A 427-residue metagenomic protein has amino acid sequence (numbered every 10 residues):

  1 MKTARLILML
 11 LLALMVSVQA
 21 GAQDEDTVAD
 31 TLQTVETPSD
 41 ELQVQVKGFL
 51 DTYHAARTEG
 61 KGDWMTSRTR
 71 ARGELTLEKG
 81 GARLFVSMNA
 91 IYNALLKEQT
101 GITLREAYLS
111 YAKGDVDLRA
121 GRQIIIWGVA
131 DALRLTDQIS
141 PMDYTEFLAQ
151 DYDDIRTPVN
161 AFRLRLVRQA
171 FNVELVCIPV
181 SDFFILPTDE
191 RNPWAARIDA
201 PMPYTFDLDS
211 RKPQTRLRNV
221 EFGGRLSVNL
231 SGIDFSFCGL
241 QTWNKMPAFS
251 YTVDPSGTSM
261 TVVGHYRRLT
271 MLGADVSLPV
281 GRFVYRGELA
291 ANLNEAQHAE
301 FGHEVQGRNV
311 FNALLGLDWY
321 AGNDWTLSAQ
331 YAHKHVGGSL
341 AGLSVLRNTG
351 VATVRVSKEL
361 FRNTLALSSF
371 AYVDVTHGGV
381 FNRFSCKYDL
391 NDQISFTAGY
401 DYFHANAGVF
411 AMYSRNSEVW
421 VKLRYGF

Functional and structural regions predicted by a protein language model:
E36-E59, A82-V86, L367: Transmembrane beta-strand segments of Gram-negative outer membrane beta-barrel proteins
T52-T58, K79-G81, A90-A94, K113-D115 (+12 more regions): Transmembrane beta-strands of outer-membrane beta-barrel pores
K61-S67, K97-L104, Y152-D154, Q214-R218 (+5 more regions): Replace "Gram-negative outer membrane beta-barrel proteins" with "bacterial and organellar outer membrane beta-barrel
S67-G73, L104-A107, P158-F162, V220-G224 (+5 more regions): Hydrophobic, lipid-facing positions within transmembrane beta-strands of outer-membrane proteins
T76-P193, S231, A405: Outer membrane beta-barrel
G81-V86, V116-L118, A170-V173, G232-F235 (+4 more regions): Repeated loop/turn-to-beta-strand initiation elements of outer-membrane beta-barrel proteins
S277-Y372: Detector for outer-membrane/organellar transmembrane beta-barrel domains, recognizing the amphipathic beta-strand
V356, I394, S414-F427: Outer-membrane beta-barrel "beta-signal"
